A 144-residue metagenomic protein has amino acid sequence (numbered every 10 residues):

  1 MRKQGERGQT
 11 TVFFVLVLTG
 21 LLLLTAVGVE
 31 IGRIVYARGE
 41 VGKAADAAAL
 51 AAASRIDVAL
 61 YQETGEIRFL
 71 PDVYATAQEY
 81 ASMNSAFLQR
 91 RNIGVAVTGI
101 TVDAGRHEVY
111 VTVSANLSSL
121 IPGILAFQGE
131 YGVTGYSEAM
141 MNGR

Functional and structural regions predicted by a protein language model:
M1-A75: Alpha-helical assembly-interface signal, strongest on the long, hydrophobic N-terminal helix that forms
K3-G8, V97-G105, G135-R144: Short secondary-structure transition/capping segments
A49-T112: Short amphipathic secondary-structure patches
V113-L117: A mature extracytoplasmic/lumenal domain signature
S119-R144: Low-complexity, S/T/G/P-rich flexible repeat/linker segments used as non-globular hinges and stalks within
